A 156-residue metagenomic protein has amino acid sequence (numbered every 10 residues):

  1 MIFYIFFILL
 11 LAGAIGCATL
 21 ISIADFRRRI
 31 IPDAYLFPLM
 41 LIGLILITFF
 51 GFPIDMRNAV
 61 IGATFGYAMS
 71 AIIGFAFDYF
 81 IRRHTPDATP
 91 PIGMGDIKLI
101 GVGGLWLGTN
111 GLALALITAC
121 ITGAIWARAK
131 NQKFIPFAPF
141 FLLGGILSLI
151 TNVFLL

Functional and structural regions predicted by a protein language model:
M1-L156: A membrane-topology feature that recognizes alpha-helical transmembrane segments and their immediate juxtamembrane
